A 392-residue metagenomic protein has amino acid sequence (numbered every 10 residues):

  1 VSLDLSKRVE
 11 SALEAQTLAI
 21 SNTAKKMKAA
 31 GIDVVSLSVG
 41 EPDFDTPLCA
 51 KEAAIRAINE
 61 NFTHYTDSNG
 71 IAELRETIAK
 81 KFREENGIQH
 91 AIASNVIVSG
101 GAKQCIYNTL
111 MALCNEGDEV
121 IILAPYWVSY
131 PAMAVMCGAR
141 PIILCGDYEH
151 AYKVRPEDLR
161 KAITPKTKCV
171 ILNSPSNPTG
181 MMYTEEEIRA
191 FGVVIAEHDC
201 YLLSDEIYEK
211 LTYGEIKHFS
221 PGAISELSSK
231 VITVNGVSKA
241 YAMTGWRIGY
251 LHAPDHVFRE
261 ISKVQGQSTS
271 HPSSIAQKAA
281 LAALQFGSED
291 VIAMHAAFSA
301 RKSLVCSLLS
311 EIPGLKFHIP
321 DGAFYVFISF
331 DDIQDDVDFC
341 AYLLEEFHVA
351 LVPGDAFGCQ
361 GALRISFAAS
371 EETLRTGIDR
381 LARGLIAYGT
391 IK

Functional and structural regions predicted by a protein language model:
V1-L5, L13-A15, I20-V34, E41-R56 (+1 more regions): PLP-dependent class I/II
V9: Substrate/cofactor-recognition hotspot
A57-N61: N-terminal alpha-helical segment of soluble enzymes
H64-Y65, Y208: Intrinsically disordered, tyrosine-centered linear signaling motifs in cytosolic regions
Y65-S99: Conserved N-terminal alpha-helix of the aminotransferase class I/II PLP-enzyme fold
